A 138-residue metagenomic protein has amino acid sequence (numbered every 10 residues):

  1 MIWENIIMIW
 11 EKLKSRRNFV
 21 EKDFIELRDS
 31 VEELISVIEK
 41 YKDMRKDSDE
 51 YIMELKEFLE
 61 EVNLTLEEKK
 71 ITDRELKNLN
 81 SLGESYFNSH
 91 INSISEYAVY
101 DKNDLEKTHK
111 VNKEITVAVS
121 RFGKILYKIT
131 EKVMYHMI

Functional and structural regions predicted by a protein language model:
M1, I7, D23, R74 (+1 more regions): Aromatic-residue detector
W3-E61, G123-L126, T130-I138: Short terminal alpha-helical segments
N5, N18, D29-S30, N63 (+6 more regions): Detector for Asparagine
S15-E26, D43-D47, Y51, I71 (+4 more regions): Non-transmembrane, amphipathic alpha-helical segments
K40-S95: Amphipathic alpha-helical interaction modules
E84-I138: Amphipathic alpha-helical binding modules
